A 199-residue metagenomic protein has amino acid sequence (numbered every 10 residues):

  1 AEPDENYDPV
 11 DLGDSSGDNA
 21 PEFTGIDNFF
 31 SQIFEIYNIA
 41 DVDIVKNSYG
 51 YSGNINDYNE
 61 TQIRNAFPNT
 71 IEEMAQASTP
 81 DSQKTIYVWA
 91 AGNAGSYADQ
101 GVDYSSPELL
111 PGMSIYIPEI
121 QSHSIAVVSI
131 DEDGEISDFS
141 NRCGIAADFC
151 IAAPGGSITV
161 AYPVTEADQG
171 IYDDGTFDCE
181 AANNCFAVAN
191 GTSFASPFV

Functional and structural regions predicted by a protein language model:
A1-D11, A90, A187-V199: Active-site alpha-helical elements of protease catalytic centers
A1-G25, A40-D41, N54, S82-K84 (+3 more regions): Subtilisin-like serine protease catalytic core
V10-D11, K46-G50, V88-A91, V128 (+2 more regions): A cross-family glycoside hydrolase active-site/sugar-binding cleft signature
G13-G17, G50-N54, N93-Y97, I130-E135 (+2 more regions): Solvent-exposed loop/turn segments at secondary-structure junctions within structured extracellular/periplasmic domains
N19-F23, N54-A66, Y97-E108: Short, flexible/disordered intra-domain loops and linkers
F34-R64, A90: Short acidic, glycine-rich surface-loop motifs adjacent to enzyme active sites
N59-I86, L109-H123: Catalytic-core regions built around general acid/base machinery
G112-V199: Extracellular S/T/G-rich loop segment that most often corresponds to the catalytic His/Ser-adjacent loop
